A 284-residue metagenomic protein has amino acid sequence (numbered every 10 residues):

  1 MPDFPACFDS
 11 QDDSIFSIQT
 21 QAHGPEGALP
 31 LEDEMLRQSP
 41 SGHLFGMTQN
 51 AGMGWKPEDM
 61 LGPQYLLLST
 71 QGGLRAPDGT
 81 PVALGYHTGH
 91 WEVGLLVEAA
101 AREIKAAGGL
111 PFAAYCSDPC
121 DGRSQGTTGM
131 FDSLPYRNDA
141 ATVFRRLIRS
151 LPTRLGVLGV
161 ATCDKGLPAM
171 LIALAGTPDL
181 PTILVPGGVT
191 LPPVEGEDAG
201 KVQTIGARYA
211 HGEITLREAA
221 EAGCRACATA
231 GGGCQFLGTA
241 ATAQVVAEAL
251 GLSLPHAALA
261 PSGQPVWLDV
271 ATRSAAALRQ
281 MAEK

Functional and structural regions predicted by a protein language model:
M1-K284: Metallocofactor- and cofactor-centric catalytic cores in central/energy metabolism, strongly enriched
